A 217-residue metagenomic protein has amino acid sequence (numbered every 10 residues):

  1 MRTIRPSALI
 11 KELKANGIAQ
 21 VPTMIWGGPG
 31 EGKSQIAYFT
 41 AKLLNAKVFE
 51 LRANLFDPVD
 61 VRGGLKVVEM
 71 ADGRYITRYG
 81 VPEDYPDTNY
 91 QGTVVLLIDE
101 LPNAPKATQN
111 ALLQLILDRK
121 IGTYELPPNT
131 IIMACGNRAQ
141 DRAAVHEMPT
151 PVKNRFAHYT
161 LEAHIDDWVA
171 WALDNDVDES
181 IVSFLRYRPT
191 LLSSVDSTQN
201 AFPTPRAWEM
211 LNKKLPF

Functional and structural regions predicted by a protein language model:
M1-R188: AAA+ P-loop NTPase catalytic core and its hallmark functional loops
V169-F217: Conserved AAA+ ATPase small/helical "lid" subdomain
